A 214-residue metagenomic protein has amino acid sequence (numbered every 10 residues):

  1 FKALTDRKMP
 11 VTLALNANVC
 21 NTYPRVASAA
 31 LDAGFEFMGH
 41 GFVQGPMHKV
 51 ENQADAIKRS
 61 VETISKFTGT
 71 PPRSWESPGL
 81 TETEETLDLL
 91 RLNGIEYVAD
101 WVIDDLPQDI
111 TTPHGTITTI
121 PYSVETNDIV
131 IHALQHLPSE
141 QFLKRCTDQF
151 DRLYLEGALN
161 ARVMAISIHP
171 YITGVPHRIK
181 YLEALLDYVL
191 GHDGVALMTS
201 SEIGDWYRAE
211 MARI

Functional and structural regions predicted by a protein language model:
F1-T119, L143-I166, I172-I214: Catalytic alpha-helical scaffold of carbohydrate-active enzymes acting on polysaccharides/glycoconjugates
P107, T119-Q141: Positively charged, amphipathic and often flexible ligand-engagement surfaces
